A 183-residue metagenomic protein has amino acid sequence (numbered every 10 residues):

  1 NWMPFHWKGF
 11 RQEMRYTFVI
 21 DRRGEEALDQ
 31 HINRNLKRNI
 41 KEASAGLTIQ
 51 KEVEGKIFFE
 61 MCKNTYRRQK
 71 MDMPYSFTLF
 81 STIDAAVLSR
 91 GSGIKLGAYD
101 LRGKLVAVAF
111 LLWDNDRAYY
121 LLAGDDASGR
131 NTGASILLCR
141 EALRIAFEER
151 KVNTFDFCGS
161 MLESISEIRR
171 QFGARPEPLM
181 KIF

Functional and structural regions predicted by a protein language model:
N1, F147-C158: Conserved GNAT acetyl-CoA-binding A-motif
N1-N131, A146, Q171: A conserved beta-strand-loop-helix scaffold within acyl/acetyltransferase catalytic domains
E13-T17, R175-F183: Conserved catalytic-core motifs of GNAT/GCN5-like acyltransferases
K56, I136-R140, E163: A structural signal for well-ordered alpha-helical segments within the folded catalytic domains of diverse enzymes
R130-R144: Conserved acetyl-CoA-binding loop-helix of GNAT-fold acetyltransferases
F155-S160, S164, M180-K181: Substrate-binding beta-hairpin/strand module that engages nucleic acids
I165-E177: Short, electropositive alpha-helical surface patch
